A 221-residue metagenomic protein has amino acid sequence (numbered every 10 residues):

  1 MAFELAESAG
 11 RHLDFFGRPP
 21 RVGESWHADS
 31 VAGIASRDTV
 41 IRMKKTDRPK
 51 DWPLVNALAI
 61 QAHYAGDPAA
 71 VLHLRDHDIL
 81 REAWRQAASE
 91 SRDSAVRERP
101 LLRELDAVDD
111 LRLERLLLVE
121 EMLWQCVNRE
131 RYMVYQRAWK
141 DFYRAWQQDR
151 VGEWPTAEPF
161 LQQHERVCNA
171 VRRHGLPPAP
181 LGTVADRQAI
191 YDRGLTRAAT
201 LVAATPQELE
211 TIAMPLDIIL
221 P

Functional and structural regions predicted by a protein language model:
M1-A6: Helix-adjacent hinge/juxtasegments
A9-P221: Catalytic cores of NTP-dependent nucleotidyl/adenyl transfer enzymes across multiple folds
